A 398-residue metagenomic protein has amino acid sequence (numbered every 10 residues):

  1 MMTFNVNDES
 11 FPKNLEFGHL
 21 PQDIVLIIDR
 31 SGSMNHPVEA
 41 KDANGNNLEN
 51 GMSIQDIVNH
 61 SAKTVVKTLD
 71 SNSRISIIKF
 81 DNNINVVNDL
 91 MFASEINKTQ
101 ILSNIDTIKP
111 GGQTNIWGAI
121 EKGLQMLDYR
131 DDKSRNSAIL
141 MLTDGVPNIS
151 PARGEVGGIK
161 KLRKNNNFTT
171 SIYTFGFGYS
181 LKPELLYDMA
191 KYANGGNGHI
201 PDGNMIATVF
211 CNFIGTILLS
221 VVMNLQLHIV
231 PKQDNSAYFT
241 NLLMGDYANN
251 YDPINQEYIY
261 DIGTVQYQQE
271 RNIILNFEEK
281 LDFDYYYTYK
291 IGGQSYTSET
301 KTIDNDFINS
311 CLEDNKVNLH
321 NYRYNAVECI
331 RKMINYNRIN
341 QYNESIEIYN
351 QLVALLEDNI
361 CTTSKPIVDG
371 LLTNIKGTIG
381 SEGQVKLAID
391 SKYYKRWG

Functional and structural regions predicted by a protein language model:
M1-M2, I24, L225, Y258 (+2 more regions): Hydrophobic residues positioned within well-ordered beta-strands of beta-sheet architectures
M1-N224, E279-K280: Exposed acidic/Ser/Thr-rich ligand/metal-binding surfaces
T3, G263-T264, N276, T288: Low-complexity, glycine/alanine/valine/leucine- and proline-rich hydrophobic stretches
Q22, F277-G398: Long, acidic serine/threonine- and proline-rich intrinsically disordered regions
G215-H228, P253, I262, E270-N272: A structural signal for beta-rich interaction modules in eukaryotic proteins
G245-Q268: Extracellular adhesion/glycan-binding regions together with long Ser/Thr- and acidic-residue-rich low-complexity tracts
T264-F283: Low-complexity, intrinsically disordered segments enriched in Ser/Thr together with acidic residues
